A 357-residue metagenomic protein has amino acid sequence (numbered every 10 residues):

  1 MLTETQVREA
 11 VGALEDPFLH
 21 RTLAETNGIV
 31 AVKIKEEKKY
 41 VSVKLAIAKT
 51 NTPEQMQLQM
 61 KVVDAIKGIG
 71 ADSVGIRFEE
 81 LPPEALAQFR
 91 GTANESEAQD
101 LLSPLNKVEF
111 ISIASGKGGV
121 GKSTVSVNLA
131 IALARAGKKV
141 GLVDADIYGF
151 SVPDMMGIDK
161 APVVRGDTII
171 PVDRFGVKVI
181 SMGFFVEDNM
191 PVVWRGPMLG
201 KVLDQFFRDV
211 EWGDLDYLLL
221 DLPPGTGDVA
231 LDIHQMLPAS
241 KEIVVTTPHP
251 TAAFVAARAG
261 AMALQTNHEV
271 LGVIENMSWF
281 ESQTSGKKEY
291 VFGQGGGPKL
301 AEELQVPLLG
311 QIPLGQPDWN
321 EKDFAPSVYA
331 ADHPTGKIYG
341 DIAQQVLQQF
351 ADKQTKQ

Functional and structural regions predicted by a protein language model:
L2-E4, T26, I47, M56 (+6 more regions): C-terminal lobe/tail of nucleotide-utilizing enzymes
P17-V43, I312: Short edge beta-strands and adjacent turn/loop segments
L102-V108: Phosphate-binding P-loop
E109-I147, A256, G260: Walker A/P-loop phosphate-binding motif and the immediately C-terminal alpha-helix
L133-G196, G200-F207: Phosphate-binding loop that captures ATP/GTP phosphates
I180, L222, Q235, D341: Glycine-rich phosphate-binding loops of nucleotide-dependent enzymes
V186-I233, A253: Phosphate-binding/switch loop-helix module in NTP-utilizing enzymes
A230-T251: Inter-motif core of Ras-like GTPase G domains
